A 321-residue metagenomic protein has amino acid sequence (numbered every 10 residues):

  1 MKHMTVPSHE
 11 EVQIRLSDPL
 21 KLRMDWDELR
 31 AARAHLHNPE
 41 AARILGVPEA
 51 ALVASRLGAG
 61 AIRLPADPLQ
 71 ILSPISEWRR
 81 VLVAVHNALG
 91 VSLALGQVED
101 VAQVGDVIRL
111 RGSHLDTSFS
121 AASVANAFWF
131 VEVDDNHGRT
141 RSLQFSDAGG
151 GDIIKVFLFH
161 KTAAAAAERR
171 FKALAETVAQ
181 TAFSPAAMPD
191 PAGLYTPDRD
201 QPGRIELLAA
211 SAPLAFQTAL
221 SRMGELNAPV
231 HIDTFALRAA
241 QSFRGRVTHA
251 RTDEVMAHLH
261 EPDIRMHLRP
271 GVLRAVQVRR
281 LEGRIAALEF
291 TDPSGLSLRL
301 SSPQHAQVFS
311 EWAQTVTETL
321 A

Functional and structural regions predicted by a protein language model:
M1-A321: Eukaryotic intrinsically disordered, low-complexity regulatory linkers and tails enriched in Ser/Thr/Pro
